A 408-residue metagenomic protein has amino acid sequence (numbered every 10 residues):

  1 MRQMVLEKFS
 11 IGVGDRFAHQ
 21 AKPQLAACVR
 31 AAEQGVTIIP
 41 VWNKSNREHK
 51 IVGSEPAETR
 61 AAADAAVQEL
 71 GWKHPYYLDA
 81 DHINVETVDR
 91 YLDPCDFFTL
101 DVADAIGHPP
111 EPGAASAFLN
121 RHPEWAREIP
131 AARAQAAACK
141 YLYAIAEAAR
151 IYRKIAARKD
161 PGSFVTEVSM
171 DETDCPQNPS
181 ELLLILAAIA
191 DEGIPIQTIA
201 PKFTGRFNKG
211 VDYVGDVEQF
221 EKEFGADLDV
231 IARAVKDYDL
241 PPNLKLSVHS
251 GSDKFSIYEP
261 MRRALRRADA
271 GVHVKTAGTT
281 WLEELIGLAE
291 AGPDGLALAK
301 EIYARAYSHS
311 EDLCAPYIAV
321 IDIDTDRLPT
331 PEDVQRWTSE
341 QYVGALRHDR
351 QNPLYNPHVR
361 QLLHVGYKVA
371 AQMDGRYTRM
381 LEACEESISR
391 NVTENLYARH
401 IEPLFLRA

Functional and structural regions predicted by a protein language model:
M1-D64, Q68-L70, E86-I106, E111-A114 (+4 more regions): Active-site capping/gating regions of soluble enzymes
H74-Y77: Short active-site oxyanion
D81, V168, H249: Conserved, mostly hydrophobic/aromatic
G113-A136, K202-T204: Aromatic- and acidic-residue-enriched carbohydrate-binding clefts of CAZyme catalytic domains
G162-T166: Short, conserved phosphate-binding/catalytic loop or strand-edge motifs used in phosphoryl-/nucleotidyl-transfer
M170-E172: Short, well-ordered beta-to-alpha junction loops that form the rim of enzyme active sites and present histidine/acidic
